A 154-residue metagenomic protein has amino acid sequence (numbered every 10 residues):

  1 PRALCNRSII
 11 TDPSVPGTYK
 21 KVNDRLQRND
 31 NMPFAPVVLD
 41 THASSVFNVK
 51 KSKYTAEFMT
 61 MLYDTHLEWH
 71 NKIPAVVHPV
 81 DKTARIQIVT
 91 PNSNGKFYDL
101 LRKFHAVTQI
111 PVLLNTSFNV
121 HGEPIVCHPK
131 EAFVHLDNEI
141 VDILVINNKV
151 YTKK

Functional and structural regions predicted by a protein language model:
P1-K154: Flexible beta->alpha loop and helix N-cap segments adjacent to enzyme active/binding sites
